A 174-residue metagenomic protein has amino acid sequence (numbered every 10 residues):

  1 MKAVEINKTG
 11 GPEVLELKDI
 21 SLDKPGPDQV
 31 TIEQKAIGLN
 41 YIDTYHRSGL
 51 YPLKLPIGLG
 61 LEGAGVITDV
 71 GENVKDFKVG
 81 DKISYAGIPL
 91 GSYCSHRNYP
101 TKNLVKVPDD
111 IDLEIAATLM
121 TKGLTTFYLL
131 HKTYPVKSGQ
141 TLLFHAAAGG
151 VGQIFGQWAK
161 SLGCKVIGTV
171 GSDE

Functional and structural regions predicted by a protein language model:
A3, Q34, R97, T126 (+1 more regions): Terminal peptide-recognition signature
G10-L15, Y41-D43: Short N-terminal binding/cap micro-motifs at the start of the first secondary-structure element
S21-G38, S48-G91: Glycine-rich beta-strand-centered segment in the early N-terminal region that forms part of a ligand/cofactor-binding
Y85-A146: NAD(P)H dinucleotide-binding glycine-rich loop of Rossmann-like/cofactor-binding domains, especially the beta1-alpha1
A148, G156: N-terminal Rossmann NAD(P)H-binding glycine-rich loop of SDR-like oxidoreductase domains
Q153: Residues forming the Rossmann-fold NAD(P)(H) cofactor-binding site
K160-E174: Adenosine-nucleotide cofactor-binding segment
